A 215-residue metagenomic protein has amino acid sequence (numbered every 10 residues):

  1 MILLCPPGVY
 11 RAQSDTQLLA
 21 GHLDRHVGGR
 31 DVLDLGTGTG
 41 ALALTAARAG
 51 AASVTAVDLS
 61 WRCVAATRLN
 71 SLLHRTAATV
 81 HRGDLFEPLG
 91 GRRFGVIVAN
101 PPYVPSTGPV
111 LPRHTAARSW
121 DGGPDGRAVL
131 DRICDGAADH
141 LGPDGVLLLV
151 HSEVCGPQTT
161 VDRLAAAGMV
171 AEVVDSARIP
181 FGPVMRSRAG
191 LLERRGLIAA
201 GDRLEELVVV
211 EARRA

Functional and structural regions predicted by a protein language model:
M1-A49, S60-A66, E87-P88, A189-A215: SAM-dependent Rossmann-like transferase core, predominantly class I methyltransferases with a strong bias toward
T16-L19, N100, I133, L147: Residue-level signal for inorganic ion chemistry
R30, G95, G145: Conserved acidic residues
S53-D58: Conserved SAM-binding motif I beta-strand of class I
R75-L85: Conserved SAM-binding strand-loop segment of SAM-dependent methyltransferases
F86-I97: A short acidic, Gly/Pro-enriched loop at the edge of an enzyme's catalytic core that lines a small-molecule cofactor
P101-V129: Mobile active-site "lid"/loop adjacent to the S-adenosyl-L-methionine
R127-M185: Conserved Class I SAM-dependent methyltransferase catalytic core
